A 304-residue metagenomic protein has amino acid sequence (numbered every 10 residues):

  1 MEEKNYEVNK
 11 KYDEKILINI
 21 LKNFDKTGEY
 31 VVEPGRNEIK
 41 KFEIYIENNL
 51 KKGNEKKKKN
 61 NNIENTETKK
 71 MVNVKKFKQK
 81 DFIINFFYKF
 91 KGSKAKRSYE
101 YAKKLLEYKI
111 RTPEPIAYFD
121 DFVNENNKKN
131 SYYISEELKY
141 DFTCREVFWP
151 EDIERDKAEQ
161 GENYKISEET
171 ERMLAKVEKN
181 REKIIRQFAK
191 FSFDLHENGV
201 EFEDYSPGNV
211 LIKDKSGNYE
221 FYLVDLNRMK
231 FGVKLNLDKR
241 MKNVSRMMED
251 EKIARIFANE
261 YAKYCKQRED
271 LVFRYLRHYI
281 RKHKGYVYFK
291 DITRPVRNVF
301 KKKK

Functional and structural regions predicted by a protein language model:
M1-E29: Juxta-kinase regulatory segment immediately upstream of eukaryotic protein kinase catalytic domains
I18-F142, A158-I166, E197: Conserved ATP-binding subdomain of kinase catalytic cores across diverse folds
Q79-S93, E125-N127, F273-K304: Alpha-helical membrane-targeting segments
I83-Y88, E146-W149, V233-D238: Short acidic, glycine/proline-rich loop/turn micro-motifs
K104, D141-E203: Conserved kinase catalytic-core helix
F122, I212-D214: Short, low-complexity Ser/Thr-rich regulatory SLiMs
Y205, V210-I212: Hydrophobic residue at the +6 position relative to the catalytic HRD Asp in the kinase catalytic loop
Y219-N298: C-lobe/activation-segment region of protein kinase-like
